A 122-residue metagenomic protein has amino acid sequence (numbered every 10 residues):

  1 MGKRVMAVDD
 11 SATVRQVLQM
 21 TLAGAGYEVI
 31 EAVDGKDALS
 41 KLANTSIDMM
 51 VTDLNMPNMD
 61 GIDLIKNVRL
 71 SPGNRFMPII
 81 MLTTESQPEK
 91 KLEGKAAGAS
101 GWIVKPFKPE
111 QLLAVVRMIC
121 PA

Functional and structural regions predicted by a protein language model:
G2-T13, L18-L22, M50: Conserved acidic segment of CheY-like receiver
G26-V33, K41: Short hydrophobic/Thr-rich beta-strand motif most characteristic of the beta2 strand and flanking loop of CheY-like
T45-V51: Active-site beta3 strand of CheY-like receiver
D53, T83: Active-site residues of response regulator receiver
M56: Receiver (REC) domain active-site loop signature in two-component systems and cognate sites in sensor histidine kinases
F107-V116: C-terminal output helix
